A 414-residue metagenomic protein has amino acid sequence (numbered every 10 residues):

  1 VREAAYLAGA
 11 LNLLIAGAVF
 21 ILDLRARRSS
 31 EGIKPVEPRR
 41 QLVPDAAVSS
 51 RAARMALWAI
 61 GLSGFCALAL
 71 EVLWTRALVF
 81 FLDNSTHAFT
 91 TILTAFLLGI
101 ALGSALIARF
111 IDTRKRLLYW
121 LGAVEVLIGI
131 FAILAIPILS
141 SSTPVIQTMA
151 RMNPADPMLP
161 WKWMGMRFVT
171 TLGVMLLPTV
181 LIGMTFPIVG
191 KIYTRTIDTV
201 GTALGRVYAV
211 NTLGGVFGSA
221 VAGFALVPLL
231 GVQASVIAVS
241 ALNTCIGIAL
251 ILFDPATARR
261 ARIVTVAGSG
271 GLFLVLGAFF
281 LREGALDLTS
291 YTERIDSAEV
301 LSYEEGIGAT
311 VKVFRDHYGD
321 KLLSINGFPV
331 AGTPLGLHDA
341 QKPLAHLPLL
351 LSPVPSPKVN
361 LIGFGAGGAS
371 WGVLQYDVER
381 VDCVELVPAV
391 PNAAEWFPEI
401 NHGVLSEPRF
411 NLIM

Functional and structural regions predicted by a protein language model:
V1-M414: Alpha-helical transmembrane segments of multi-pass membrane proteins
